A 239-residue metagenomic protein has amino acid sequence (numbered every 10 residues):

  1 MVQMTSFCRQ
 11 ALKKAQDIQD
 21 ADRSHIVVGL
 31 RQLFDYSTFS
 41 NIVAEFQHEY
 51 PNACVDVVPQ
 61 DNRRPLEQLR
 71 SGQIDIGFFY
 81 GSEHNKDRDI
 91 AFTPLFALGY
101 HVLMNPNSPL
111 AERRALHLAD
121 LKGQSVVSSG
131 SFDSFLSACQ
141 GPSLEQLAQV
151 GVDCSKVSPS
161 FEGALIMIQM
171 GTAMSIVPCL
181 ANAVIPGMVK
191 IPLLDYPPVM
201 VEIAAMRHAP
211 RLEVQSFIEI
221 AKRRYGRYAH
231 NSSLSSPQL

Functional and structural regions predicted by a protein language model:
M1-D17, R23: Alpha-helical "hinge/linker" immediately C-terminal to small N-terminal DNA-binding modules
Q19-D20, I90-Y100, M104-V126, R211-Q215: Flexible hinge/capping segments at coil-to-helix
R23-H84, S158: Central regulatory/effector-binding core of bacterial HTH transcription factors
G29, Y100, L116-S137, Y225: Short loop->beta-strand "edge-of-pocket" segments that line small-molecule binding or catalytic clefts across diverse
S37, Y80, Q124-A148, R211-S216 (+1 more regions): Secondary-structure junction motif
T38, T172, K190-S233, P237: A late-sequence structural motif
D61-I74, Y80, S131-V189: Hydrophobic hinge/microswitch elements
K86-T93, L98, P159-A209: Beta-alpha-beta core module
